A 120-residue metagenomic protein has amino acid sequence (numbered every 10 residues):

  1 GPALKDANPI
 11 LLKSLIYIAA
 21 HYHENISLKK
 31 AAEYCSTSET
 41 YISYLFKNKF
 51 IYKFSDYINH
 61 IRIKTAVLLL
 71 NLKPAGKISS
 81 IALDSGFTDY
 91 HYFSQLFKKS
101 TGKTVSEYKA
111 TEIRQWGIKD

Functional and structural regions predicted by a protein language model:
G1-P2, Y41: An amphipathic alpha-helical interaction segment
I10: Flexible loop/N-cap segments at domain edges
I16, A20, N25, N48-T88 (+1 more regions): Terminal helix-turn-helix DNA-binding modules in bacterial transcription factors
Y34-C35, S85-G86, F97: Core residues of bacterial helix-turn-helix
S38-E39, T88-D89: Short coil turns linking two alpha-helices in DNA-binding domains
Y41-I42, F46, Y92-F93, F97: Short hydrophobic/aromatic patch on the recognition helix
